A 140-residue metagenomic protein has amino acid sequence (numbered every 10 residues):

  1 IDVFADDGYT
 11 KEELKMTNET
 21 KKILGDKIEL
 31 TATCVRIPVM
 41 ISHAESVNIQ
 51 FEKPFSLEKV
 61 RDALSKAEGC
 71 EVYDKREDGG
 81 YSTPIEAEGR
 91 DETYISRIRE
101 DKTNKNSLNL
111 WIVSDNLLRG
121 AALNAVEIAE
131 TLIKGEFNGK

Functional and structural regions predicted by a protein language model:
I1-K66: Active-site-lining helix/loop region of Rossmann-like oxidoreductase modules
V3, K11, I37-S42, D74 (+3 more regions): Generic structural "secondary-structure junction" signal
I23, I37, G79, K102-K105: A broad, structure-centric signal for solvent-exposed, well-ordered loop/edge residues that line or flank functional
I28-L30, E71, L108-N109: Structural motif
L30, Y73-D78, G139-K140: Flexible, glycine/charged-enriched surface loops at secondary-structure junctions
F51-E52, S65, T83-K140: C-terminal helical cap and adjacent loop that interface with cofactors, partners, or active-site loops
P54-E88: Terminal hydrophobic/aromatic helix or amphipathic segment near a protein terminus
